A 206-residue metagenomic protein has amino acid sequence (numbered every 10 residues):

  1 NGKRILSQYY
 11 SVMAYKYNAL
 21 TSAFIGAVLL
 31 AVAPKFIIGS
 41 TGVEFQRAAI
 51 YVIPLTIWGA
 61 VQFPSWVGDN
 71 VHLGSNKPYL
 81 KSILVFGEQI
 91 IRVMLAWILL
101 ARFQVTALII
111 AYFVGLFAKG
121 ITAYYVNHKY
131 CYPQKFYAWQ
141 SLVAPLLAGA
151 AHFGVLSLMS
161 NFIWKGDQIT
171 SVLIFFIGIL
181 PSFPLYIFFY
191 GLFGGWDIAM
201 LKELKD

Functional and structural regions predicted by a protein language model:
N1-F86: Specific pore-lining/lateral-gate transmembrane helices of multi-pass inner-membrane transport and insertion machines
G2-I5, N127-P145, A199-E203: Interhelical loop/hinge segments that connect adjacent transmembrane helices in multipass membrane
Y17-L30, V85-F86, T106-H128, P145 (+1 more regions): Short alpha-helical transmembrane segments in multi-pass integral membrane proteins
A27, V67-V71, V93-I98, G154 (+1 more regions): Alpha-helical transmembrane segments of multipass membrane proteins
R47-Y51, Q104, L108, Y137 (+2 more regions): Residue-level signature of transmembrane alpha-helical entry/exit and packing/kink sites in multi-pass membrane
V52, I57, G68-W97, V105-I109 (+3 more regions): Alpha-helical transmembrane segments of multi-pass membrane transporters/permeases
V93-W97, G149-K165: Hydrophobic alpha-helical transmembrane segments in multi-pass integral membrane proteins
S157-D206: Membrane-proximal transmembrane or re-entrant/amphipathic helices at the cytosolic face
